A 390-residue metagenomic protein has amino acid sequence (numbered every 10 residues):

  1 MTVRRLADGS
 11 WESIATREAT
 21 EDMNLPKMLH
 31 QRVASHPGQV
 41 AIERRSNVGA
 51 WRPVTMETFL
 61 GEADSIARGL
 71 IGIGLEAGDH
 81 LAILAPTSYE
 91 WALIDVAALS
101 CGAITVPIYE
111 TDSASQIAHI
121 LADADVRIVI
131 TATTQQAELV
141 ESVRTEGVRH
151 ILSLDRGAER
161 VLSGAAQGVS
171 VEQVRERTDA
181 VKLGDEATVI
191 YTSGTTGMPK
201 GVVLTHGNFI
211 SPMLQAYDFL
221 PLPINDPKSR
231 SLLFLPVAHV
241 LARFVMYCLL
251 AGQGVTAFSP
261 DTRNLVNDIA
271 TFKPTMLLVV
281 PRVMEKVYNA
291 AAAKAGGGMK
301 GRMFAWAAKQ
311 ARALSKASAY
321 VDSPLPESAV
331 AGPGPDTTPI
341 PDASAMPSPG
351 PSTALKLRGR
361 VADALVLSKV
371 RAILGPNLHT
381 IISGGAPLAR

Functional and structural regions predicted by a protein language model:
I14-M23, G157-E186: Flexible, low-complexity linker/hinge segments
E21, G38-V96, S113-A118, G207: Conserved AMP-binding/adenylate-forming core of the ANL superfamily
P37-V40, V169-Y191, M198, I224-R230: Conserved pre-ATP/AMP-binding loop-to-beta segment of ANL
P53-E57, A187-M213: Conserved AMP-binding A3 loop
I71, Y89-I108, I117-A118, Y217 (+1 more regions): Hydrophobic alpha-helical segments in the ANL/AMP-binding
I73, S100-G164, E176: Structural core segment of the AMP-binding/adenylate-forming
D79, D95, E110-S142, P212-L232 (+2 more regions): Conserved ATP-dependent adenylate/AMP-binding module captured primarily in the ANL superfamily
I210-L233, V237-A329, I340, P349-L367: Conserved AMP-binding/adenylation subdomain of ANL enzymes
